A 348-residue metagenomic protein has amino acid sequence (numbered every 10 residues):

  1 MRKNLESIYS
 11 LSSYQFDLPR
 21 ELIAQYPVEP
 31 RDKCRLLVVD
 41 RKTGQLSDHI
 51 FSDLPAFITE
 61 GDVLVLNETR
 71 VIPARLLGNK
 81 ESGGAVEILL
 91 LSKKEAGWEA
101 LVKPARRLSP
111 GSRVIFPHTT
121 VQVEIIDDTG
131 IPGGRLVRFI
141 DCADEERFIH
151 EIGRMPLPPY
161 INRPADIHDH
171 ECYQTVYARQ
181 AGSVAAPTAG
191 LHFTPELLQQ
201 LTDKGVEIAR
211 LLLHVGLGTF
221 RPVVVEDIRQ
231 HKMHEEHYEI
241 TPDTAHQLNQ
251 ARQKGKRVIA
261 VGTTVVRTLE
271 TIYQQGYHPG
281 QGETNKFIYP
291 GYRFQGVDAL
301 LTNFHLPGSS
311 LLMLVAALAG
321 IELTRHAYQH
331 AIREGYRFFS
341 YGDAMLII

Functional and structural regions predicted by a protein language model:
M1-I348: Surface-exposed, charge/polar-rich loops and edge strands
